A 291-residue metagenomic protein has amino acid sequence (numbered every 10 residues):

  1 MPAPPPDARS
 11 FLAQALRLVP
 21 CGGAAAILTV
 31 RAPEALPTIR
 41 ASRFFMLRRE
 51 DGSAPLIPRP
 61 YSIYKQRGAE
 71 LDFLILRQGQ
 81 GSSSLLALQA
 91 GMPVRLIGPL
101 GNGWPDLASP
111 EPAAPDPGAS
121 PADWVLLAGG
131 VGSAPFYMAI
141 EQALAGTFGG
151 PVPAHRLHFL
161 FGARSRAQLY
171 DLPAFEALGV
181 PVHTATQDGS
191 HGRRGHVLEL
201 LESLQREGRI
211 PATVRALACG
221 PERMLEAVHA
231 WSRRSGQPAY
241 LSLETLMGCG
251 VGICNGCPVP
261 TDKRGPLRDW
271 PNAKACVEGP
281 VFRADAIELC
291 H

Functional and structural regions predicted by a protein language model:
M1-S10, P112-S120, E207-I210, G265-P266 (+1 more regions): Short, low-complexity, intrinsically disordered N-terminal peptides in bacterial proteins
P2-A90: Ferredoxin-reductase
R17, K65, T184-T186, L241 (+1 more regions): Structural signal for conserved beta-strand scaffold positions within catalytic alpha/beta enzyme cores
E50-G52, P99, D262: Short, surface-exposed secondary-structure boundary micro-motifs
S82-L246: FNR/FR-type flavoprotein reductase catalytic core
P135, E222-R223, E244-P280: Local cysteine-cluster metal-coordination motifs and their immediate loop/turn environment, predominantly Fe-S cluster
K274-V277, A284-H291: SAM/dcSAM-binding transferase cores
